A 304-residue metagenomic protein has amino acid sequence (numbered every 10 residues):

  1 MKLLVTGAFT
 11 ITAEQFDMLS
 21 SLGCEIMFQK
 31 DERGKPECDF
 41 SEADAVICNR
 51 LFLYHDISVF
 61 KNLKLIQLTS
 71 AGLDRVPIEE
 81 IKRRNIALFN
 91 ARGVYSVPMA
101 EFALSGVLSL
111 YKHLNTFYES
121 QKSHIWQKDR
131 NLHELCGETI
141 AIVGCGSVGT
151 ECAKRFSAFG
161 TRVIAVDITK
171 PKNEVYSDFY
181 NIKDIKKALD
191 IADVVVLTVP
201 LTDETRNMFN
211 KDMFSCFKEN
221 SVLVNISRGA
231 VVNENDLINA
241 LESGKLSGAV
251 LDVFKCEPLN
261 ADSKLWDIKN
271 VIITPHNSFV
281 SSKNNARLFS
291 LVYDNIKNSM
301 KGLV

Functional and structural regions predicted by a protein language model:
M1-A87, N210: An N-terminal-biased, well-structured beta-alpha scaffold segment characteristic of Rossmann-like dinucleotide-binding
G7-F9, R92, H133-S157: Glycine-rich adenosine-cofactor-binding loop
K30, T69-S70, A87-V94, S227 (+1 more regions): Short beta->alpha connector loops at strand-helix junctions that form conserved, small/polar/Pro-enriched
D39-S41, I57-F60, L135, A188-A192 (+2 more regions): A short, aliphatic-rich alpha-helical micro-motif
I86, A91-T139: Phosphate-binding beta-alpha-beta segment of Rossmann-like dinucleotide-binding domains, i.e., the NAD(P)
F89-F102, T116, K255-V304: C-terminal helix-to-coil terminal segments
F159-V175: NAD(P)-binding Rossmann-fold cofactor-contacting core
K170-K264: Rossmann-like adenosine-cofactor binding region
